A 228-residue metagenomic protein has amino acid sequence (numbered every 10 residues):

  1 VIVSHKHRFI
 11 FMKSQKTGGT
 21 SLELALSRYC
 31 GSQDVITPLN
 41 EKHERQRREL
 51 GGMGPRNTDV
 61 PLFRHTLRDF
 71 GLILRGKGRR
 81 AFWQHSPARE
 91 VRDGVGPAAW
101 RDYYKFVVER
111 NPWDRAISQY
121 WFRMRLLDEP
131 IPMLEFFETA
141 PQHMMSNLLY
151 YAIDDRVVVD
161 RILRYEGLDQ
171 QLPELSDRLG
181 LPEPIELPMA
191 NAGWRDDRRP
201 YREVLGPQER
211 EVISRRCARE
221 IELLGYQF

Functional and structural regions predicted by a protein language model:
V1-F228: Membrane-interface amphipathic segments in extracytoplasmic regions
